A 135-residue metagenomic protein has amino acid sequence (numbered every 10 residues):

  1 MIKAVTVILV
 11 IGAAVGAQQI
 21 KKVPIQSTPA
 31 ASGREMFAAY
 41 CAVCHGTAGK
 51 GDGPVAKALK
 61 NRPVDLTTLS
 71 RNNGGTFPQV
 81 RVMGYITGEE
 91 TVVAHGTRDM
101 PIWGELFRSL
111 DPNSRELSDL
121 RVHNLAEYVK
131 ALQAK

Functional and structural regions predicted by a protein language model:
M1-I8: Sec-dependent signal peptide recognition, specifically the positively charged N-region followed immediately by
T6, K22, R71, D111-S114: Generic anion/oxyanion-binding catalytic loop in active/binding sites
I8-Q18: Hydrophobic h-region of N-terminal signal peptides that target proteins for export in Gram-negative bacteria
A17-M36, G74: Electrostatic cytochrome c docking/interface patches
P29, F37, P78, S118-L125: Stable alpha-helical elements in mature extracytoplasmic
A30, R34, K50-M83, I102-P112: Gly/Gly-Pro-rich "capping" loops immediately C-terminal to redox-active cysteine motifs in periplasmic/lumenal
R34-N61, G75, T87-D99, L132-K135: Periplasmic/extracellular electron-transfer cofactor-ligation site, primarily the c-type cytochrome heme-c attachment
G84-Y85, G96-K135: C-terminal capping alpha-helices of c-type cytochrome domains
